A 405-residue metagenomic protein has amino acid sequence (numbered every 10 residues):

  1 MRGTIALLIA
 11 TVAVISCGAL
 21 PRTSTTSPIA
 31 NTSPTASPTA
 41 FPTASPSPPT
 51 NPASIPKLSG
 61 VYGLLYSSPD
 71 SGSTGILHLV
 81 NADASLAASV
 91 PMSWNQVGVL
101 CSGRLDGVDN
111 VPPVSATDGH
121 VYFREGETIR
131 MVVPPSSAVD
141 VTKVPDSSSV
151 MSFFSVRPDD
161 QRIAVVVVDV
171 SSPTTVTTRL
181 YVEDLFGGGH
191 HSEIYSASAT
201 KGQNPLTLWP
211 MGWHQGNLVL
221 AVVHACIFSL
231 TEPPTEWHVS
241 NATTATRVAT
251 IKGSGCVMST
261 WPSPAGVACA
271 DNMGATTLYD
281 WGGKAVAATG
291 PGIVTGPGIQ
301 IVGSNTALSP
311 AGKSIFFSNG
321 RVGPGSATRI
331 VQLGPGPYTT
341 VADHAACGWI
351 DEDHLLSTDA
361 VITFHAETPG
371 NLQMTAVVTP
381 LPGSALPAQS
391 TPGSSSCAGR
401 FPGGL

Functional and structural regions predicted by a protein language model:
M1-A10: N-terminal export and membrane-targeting signals
A13-S16: C-terminal motif of bacterial Sec signal peptides marking the signal peptidase cleavage site
G18-S47, N51-S54: Short, low-complexity, disordered segments immediately C-terminal to signal peptides in bacterial exported proteins
P42-L405: Sequence signature of WD/YWTD-type beta-propeller architectures
